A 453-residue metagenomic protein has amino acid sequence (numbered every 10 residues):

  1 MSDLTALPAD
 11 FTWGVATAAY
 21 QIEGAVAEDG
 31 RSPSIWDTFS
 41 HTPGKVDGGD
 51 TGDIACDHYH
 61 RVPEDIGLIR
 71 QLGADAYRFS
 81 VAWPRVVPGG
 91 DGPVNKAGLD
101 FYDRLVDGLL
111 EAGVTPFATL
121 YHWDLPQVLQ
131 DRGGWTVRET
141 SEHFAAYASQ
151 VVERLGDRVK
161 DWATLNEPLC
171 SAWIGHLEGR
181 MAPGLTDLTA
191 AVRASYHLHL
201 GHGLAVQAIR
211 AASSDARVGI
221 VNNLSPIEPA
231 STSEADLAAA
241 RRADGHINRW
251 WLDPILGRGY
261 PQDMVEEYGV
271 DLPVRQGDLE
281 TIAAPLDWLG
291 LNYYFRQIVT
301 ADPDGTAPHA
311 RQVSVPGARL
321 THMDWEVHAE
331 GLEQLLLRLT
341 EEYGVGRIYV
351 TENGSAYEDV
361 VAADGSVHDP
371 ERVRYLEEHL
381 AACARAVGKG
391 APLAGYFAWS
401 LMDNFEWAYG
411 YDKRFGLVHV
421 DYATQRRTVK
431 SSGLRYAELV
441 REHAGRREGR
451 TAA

Functional and structural regions predicted by a protein language model:
S2-V46, R70, G89-D91, L99-A453: Active-site region of glycoside hydrolase catalytic domains
D10-T12, Y59, A76: A common structural microfeature
D47-R61, R138: Active-site mouth loops of central-metabolism enzymes
H58-D65, P88, G98: Internal amphipathic alpha-helical repeat/solenoid segments
R61-A82, A284, W288: Catalytic domains of carbohydrate-active enzymes, especially glycoside hydrolases
V81-V94: Glycine-rich, proline-tolerant flexible connector loops at the mouths of alpha/beta enzymes
